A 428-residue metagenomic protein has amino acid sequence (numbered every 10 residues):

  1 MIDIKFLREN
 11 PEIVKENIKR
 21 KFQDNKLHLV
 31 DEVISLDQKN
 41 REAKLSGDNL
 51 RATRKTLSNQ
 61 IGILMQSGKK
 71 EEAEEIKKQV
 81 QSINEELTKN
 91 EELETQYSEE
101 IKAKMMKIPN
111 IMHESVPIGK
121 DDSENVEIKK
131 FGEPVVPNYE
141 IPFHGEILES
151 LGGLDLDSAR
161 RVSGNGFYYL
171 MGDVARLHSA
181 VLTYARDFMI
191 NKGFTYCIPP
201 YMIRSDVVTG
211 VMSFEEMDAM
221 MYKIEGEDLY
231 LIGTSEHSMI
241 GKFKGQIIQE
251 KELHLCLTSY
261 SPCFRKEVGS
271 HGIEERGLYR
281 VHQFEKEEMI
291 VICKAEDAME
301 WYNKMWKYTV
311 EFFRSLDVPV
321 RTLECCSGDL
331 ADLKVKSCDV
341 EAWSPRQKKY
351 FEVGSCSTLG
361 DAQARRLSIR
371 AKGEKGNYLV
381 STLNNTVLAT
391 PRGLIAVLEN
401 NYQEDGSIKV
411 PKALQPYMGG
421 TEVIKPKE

Functional and structural regions predicted by a protein language model:
M1-P134, E149, G153: N-terminal alpha-helical targeting/anchoring segments
L27, K130-E428: TRNA-recognition modules of translation machinery and tRNA-sensing kinases, especially anticodon-binding
